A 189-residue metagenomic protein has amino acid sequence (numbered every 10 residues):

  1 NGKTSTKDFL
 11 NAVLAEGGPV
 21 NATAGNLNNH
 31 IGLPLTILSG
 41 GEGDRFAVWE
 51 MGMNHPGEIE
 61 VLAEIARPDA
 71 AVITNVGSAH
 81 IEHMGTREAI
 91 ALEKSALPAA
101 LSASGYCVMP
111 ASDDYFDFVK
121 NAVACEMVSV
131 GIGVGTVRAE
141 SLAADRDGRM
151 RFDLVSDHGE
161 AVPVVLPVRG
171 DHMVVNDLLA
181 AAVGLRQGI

Functional and structural regions predicted by a protein language model:
N1-A111, Y115-V123: Phosphate-binding loop of NTP-binding sites
A70-I189: Acidic, Mg2+-coordinating active-site environments of NTP-dependent enzymes
